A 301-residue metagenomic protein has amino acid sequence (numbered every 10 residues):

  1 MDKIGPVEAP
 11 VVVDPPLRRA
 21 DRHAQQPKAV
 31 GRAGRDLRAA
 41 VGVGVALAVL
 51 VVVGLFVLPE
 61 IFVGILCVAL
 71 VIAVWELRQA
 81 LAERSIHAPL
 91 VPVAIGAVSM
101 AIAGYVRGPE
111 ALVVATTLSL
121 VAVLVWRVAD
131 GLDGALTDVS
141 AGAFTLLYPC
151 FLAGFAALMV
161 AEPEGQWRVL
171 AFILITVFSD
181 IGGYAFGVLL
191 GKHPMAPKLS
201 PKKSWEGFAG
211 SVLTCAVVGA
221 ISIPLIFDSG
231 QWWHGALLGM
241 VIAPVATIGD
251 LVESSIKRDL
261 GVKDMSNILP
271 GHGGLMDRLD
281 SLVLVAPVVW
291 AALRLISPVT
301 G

Functional and structural regions predicted by a protein language model:
D2-M240: Membrane-embedded alpha-helical bundles of polytopic integral membrane proteins
F178-V188, V245-R258: Short helical (or helix-break) motifs at transmembrane helix termini and adjacent helical loops in multi-pass membrane
S179-G182, A209-G210, M276-A286: Membrane-embedded alpha-helical segments of transport systems, primarily multispan ion/solute transporters
V218, S222, V288-L293: Hydrophobic alpha-helical transmembrane segments that constitute the membrane-spanning cores of multi-pass membrane
D259-L282: Interfacial loop-to-transmembrane junctions
A291-G301: Juxtamembrane boundary at the C-terminal end of a transmembrane helix
